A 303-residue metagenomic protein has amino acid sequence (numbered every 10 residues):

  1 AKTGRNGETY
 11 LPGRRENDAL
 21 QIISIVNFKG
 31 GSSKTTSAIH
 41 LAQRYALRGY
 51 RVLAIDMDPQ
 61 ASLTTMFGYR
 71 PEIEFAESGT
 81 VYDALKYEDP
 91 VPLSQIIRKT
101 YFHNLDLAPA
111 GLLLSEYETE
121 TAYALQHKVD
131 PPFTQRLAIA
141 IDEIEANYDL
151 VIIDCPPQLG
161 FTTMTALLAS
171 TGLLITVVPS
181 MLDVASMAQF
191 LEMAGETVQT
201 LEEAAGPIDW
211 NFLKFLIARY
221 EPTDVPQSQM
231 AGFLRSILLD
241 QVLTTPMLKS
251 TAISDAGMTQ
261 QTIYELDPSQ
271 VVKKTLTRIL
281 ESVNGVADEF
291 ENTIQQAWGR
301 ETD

Functional and structural regions predicted by a protein language model:
A1-D303: P-loop NTP-binding core
